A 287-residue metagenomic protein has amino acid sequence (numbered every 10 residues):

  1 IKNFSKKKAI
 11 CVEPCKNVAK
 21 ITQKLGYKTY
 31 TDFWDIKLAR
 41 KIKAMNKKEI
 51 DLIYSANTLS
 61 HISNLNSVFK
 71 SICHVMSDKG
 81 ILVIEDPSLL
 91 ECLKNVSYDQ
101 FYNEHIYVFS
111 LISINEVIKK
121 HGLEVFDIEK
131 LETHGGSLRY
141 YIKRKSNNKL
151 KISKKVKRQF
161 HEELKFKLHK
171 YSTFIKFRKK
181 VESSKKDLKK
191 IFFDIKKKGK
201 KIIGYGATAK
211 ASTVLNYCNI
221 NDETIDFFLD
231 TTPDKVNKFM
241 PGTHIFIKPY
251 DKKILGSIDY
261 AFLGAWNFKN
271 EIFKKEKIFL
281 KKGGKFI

Functional and structural regions predicted by a protein language model:
N3-R40, E223-K238: Class I SAM-dependent methyltransferase SAM/SAH-binding core
A9, V18, V125, R139 (+2 more regions): Structural/interface elements that position substrates and couple domains in central-metabolism enzymes
K37-K48, K248-S257: Short amphipathic alpha-helix with an adjacent loop that forms part of the alpha/beta core around
D51-Y54: A conserved beta-strand element that flanks and buttresses the S-adenosyl-L-methionine
N66-V83, E276-K281: A short glycine-rich, Lys/Arg-flanked "PGG" loop and its adjoining helix->strand segment in the class I
I84-Y107, L111-I114: Short, glycine-/aromatic-enriched active-site segment of Class I SAM-dependent methyltransferases
L123-H134: Conserved S-adenosyl-L-methionine
H134-K180: Flexible, glycine-/basic-rich loop-and-beta segments that form/coincide with the SAM-dependent methyltransferase
